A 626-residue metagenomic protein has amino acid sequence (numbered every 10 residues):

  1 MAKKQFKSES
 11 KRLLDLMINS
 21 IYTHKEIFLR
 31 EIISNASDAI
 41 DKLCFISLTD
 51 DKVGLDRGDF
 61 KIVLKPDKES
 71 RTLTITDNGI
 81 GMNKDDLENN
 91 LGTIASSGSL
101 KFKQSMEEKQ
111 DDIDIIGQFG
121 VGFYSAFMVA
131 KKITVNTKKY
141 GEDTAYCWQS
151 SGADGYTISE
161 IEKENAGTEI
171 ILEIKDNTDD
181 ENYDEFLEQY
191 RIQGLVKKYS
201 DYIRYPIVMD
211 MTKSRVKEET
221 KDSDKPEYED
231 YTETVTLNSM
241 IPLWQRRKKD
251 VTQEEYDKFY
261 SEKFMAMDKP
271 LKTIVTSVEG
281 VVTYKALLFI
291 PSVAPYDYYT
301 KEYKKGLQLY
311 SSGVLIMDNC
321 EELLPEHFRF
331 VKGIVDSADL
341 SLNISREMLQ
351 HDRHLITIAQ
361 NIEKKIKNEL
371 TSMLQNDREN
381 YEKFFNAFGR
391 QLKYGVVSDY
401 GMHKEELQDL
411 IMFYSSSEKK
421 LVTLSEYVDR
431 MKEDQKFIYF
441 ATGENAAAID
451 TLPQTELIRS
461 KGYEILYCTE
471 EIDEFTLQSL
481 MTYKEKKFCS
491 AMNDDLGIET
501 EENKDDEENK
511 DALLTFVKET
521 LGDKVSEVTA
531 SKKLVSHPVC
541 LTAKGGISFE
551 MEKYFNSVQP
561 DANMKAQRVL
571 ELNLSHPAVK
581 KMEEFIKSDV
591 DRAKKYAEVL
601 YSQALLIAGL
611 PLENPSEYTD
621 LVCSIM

Functional and structural regions predicted by a protein language model:
M1-F186, G194, K217, K432: GHKL (Bergerat-fold) ATPase N-terminal catalytic module, capturing the glycine-rich phosphate-binding loop and acidic
I115, I133-G155, K175-M626: GHKL/Bergerat-fold ATPase module in large chromosome/replication-associated machines
